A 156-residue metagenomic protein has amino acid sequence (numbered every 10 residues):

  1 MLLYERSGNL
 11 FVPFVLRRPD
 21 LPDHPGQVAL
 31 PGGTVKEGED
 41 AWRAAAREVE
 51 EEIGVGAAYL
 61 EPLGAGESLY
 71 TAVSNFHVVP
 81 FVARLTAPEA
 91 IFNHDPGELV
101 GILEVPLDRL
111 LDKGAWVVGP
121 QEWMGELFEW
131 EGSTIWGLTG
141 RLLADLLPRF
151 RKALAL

Functional and structural regions predicted by a protein language model:
M1-L30: N-terminal strand-loop-strand
L2-L3, T139-L146: Buried hydrophobic packing segments
G26, G32, G137-G140: Glycine-centered small-residue hotspots that permit tight backbone geometry or close packing
T34-E131, I135, A144-D145, R149-L156: Unchanged
